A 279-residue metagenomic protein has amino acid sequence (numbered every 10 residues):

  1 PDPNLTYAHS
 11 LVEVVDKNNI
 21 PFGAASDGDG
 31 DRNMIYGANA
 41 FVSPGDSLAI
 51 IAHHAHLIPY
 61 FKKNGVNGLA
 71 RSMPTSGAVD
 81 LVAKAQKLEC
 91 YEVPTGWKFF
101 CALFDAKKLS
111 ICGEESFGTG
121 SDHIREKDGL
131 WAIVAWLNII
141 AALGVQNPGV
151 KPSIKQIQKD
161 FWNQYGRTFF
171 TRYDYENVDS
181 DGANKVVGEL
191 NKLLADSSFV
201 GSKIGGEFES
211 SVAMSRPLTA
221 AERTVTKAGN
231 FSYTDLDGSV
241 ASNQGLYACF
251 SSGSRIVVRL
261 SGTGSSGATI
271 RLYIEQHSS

Functional and structural regions predicted by a protein language model:
P1-T168, D179-S180, L272: Phosphate-binding chemistry for phosphorylated carbohydrates and sugar-nucleotides
N147-S279: Catalytic-core signal marking the mid-to-C-terminal active-site face
